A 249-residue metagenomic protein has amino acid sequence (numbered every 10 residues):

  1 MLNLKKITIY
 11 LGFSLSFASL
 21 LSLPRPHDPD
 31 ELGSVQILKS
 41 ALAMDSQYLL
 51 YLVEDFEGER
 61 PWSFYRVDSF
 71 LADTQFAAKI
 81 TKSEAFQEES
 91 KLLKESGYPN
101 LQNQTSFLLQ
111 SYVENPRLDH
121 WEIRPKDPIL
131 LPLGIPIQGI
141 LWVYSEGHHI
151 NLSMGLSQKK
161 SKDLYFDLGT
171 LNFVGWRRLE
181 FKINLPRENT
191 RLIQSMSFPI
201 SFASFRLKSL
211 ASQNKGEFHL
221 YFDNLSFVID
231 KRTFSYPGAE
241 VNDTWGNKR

Functional and structural regions predicted by a protein language model:
M1-K6: Positively charged n-region of N-terminal signal peptides that target proteins for export
I7-T8, K208: Small/flexible residues
T8-F17: Bacterial N-terminal signal peptides
L20-R249: Beta-rich carbohydrate-recognition modules and glycan-binding surfaces
